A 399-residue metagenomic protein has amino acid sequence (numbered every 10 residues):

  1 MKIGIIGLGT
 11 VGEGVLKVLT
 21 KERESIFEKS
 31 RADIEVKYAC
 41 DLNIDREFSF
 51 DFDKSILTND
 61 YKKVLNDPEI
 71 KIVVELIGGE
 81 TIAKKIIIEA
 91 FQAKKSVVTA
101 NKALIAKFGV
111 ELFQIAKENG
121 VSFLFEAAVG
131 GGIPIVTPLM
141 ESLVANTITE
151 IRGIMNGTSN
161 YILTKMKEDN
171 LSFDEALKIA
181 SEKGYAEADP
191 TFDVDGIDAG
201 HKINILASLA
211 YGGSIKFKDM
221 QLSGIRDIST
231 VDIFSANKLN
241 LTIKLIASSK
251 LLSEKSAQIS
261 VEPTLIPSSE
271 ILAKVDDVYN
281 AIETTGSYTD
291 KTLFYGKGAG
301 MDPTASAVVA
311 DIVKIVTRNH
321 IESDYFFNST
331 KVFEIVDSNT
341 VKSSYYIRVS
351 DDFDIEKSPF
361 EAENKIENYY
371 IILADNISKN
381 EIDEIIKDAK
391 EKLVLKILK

Functional and structural regions predicted by a protein language model:
I5, I271-T340: ATP-dependent carboxylate/acyl-activation modules
I6, I312-K314, R318-K399: A conserved regulatory-domain signal marking ACT and ACT-like small-molecule sensing domains and adjacent regulatory
G12-E13: N-terminal Rossmann-fold NAD(P) dinucleotide-binding loop
E22-F50: NAD(P)-binding Rossmann-fold cofactor-contacting core
N59-A100: Rossmann-fold NAD(P) dinucleotide-binding segment
A83-E89, K102-M140: Rossmann-fold NAD(P)-binding glycine/threonine-rich loop
E141-L206: Conserved anion/nucleotide-ligand pocket segment
L177-K274, Y279-A281: Substrate-binding/catalytic subdomain of NAD(P)-dependent oxidoreductase enzymes
